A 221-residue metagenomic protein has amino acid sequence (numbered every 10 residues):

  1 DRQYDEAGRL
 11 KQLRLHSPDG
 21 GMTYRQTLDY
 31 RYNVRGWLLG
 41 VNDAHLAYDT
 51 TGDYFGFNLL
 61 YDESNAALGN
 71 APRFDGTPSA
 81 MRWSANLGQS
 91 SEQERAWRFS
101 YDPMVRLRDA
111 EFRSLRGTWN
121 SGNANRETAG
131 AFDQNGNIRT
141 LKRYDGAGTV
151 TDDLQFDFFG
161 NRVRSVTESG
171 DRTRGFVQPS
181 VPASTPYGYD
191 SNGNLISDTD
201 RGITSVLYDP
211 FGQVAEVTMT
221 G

Functional and structural regions predicted by a protein language model:
D1-G221: Acidic/glycine-rich beta-solenoid
